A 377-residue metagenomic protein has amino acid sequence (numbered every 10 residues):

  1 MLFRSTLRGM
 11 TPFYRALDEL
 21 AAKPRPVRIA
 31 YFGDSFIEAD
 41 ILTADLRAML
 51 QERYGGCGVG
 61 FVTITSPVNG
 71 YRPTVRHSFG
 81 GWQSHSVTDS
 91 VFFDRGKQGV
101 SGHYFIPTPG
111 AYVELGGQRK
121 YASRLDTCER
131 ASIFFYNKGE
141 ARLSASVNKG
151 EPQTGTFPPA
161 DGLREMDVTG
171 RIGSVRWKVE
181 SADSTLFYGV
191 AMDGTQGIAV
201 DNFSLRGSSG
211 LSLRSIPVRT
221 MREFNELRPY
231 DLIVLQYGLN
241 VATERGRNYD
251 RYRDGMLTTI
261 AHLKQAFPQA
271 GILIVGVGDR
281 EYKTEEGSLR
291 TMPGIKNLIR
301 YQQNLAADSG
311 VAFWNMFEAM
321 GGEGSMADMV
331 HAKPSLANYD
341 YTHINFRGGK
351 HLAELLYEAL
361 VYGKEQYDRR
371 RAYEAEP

Functional and structural regions predicted by a protein language model:
S5-G9, A22: Start-of-domain marker
M10, Y14, I29, T43-R47 (+5 more regions): Extracytoplasmic/secreted envelope proteins and their assembly/folding machinery, especially bacterial periplasmic
F13-R25: A short acidic-Thr-Gly-centered motif at the start of a beta-strand
A21, F36, L46-Y54, Y237 (+6 more regions): Sec/Tat-exported extracytoplasmic proteins
R25-Y31, E38, L42, G197-L289 (+3 more regions): Conserved, compact domain cores that house catalytic/ligand-binding motifs in diverse enzymes and effector modules
E38-S146, T156-D254, H343-I344: Conserved SGNH/GDSL esterase-like catalytic core that processes O-acyl groups on lipids and polysaccharides
P217-V218, D279-P377: Catalytic His-Asp segment of secreted/periplasmic serine-dependent ester chemistry enzymes
